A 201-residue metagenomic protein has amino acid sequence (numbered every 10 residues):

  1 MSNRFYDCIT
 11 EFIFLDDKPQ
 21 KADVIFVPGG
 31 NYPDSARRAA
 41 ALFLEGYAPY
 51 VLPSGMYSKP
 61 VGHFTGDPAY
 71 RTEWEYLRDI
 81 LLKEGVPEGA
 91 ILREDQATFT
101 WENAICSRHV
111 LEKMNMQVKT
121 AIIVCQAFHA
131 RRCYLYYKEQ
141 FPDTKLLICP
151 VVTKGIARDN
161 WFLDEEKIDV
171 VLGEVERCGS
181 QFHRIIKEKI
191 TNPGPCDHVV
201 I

Functional and structural regions predicted by a protein language model:
M1-L163: A structural signal for short, hydrophobic/glycine-enriched beta-strand patches
E165-I201: A conserved mid-domain beta-alpha-beta active-site/ligand-binding segment of alpha/beta enzyme cores
